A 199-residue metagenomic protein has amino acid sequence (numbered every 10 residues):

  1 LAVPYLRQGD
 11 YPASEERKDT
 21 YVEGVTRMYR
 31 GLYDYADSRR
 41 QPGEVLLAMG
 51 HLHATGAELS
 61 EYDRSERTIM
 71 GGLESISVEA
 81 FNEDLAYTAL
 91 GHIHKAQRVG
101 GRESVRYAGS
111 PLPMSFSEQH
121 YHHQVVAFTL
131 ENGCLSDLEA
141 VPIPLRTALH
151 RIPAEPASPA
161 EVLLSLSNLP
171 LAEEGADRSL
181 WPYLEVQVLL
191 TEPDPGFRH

Functional and structural regions predicted by a protein language model:
L1-H199: Extended recognition/assembly regions associated with phosphoester-bond processing machinery
